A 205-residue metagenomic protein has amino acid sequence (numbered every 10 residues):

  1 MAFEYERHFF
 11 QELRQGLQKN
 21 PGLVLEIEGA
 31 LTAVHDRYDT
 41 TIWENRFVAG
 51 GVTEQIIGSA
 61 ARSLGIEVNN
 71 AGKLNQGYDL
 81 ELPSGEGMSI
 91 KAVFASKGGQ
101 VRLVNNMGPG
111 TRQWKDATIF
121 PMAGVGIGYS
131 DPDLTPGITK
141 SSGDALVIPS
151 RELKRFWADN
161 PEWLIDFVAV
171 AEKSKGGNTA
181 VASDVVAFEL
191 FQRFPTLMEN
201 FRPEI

Functional and structural regions predicted by a protein language model:
M1-P83, K91-I205: Nucleic-acid endonuclease domains
